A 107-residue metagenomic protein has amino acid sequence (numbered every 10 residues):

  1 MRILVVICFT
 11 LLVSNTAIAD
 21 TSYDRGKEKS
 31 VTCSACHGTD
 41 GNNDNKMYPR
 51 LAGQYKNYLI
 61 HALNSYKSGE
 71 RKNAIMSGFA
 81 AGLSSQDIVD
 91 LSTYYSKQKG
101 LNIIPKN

Functional and structural regions predicted by a protein language model:
I3-V13: Sec-dependent N-terminal signal peptides
S14-S30, D44-M47, I60, K99-G100 (+1 more regions): Electrostatic cytochrome c docking/interface patches
Y23, K27, G41-R71, S77-A81: Gly/Gly-Pro-rich "capping" loops immediately C-terminal to redox-active cysteine motifs in periplasmic/lumenal
V31-T39, L91: The canonical Cys-X-X-Cys-His
T32, S65, Y94-K97: Residues within well-ordered alpha-helical secondary structure of globular protein domains
C36-N42, S96-K97: Detector for the c-type heme attachment site
A81-N107: C-terminal capping alpha-helices of c-type cytochrome domains
